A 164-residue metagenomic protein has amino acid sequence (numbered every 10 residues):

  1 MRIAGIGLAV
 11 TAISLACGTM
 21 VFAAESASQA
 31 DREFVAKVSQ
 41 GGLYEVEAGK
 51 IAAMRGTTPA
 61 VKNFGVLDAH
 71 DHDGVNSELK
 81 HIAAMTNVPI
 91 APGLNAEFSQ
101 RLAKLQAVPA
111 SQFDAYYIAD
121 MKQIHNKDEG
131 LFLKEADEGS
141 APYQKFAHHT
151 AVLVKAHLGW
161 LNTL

Functional and structural regions predicted by a protein language model:
R2-L8, S14-L164: His/Met- and acidic-residue-enriched segments that coordinate or traffic transition-metal cofactors and support
